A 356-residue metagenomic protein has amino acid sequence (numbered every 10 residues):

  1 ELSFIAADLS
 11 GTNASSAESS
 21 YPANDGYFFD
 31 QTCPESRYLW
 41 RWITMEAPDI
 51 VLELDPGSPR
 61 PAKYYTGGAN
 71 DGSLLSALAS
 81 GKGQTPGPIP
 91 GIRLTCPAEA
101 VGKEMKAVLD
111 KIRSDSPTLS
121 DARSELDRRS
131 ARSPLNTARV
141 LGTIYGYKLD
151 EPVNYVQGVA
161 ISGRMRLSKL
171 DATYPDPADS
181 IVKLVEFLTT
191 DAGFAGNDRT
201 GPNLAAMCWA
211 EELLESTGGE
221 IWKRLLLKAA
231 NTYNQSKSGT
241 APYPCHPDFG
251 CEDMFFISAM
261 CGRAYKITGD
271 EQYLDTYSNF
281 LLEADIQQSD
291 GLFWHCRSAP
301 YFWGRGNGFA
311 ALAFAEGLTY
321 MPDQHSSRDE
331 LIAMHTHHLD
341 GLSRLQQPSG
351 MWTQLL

Functional and structural regions predicted by a protein language model:
E1-P90, T95: Active-site/substrate-binding loop(s) of hydrolase catalytic cores
F28-T32, S36, A98-M105, V153 (+8 more regions): Solvent-exposed, acidic/flexible segments
R93-V108, I112-S120, T217, G308: Mature catalytic domains of secreted/periplasmic carbohydrate-active enzymes
A122-L149, A178-G196, I221-P242, E271-W294 (+1 more regions): Long, well-ordered core segments of solenoidal/helical folds
T137-V159, M165, L188-N203, A241-M254 (+4 more regions): Solvent-exposed loop and edge beta-strand segments that line ligand/cofactor-binding and catalytic clefts
G158-Y174, A205-G219, F256-D270, A311-S327: Well-ordered alpha-helical scaffold segments within catalytic/enzyme domains
T200, L204-M260, Q272: Extracytoplasmic mature domains of secreted/periplasmic and thylakoid-lumen proteins
C245-G250, A259-Q272, Q287, C296-R297 (+1 more regions): Active-site cleft segment of glycoside hydrolase catalytic domains centered on the general acid/base Glu
